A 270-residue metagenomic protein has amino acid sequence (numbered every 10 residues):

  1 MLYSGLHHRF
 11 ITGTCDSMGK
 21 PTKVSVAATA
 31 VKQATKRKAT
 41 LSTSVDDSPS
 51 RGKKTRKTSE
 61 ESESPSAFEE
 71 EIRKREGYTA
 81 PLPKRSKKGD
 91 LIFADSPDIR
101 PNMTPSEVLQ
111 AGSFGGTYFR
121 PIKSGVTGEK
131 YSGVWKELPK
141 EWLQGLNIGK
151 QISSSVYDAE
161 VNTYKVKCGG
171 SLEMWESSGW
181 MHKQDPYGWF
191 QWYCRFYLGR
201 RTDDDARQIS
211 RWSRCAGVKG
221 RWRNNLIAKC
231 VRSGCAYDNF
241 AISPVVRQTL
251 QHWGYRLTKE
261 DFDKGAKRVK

Functional and structural regions predicted by a protein language model:
L2, G19-K20: Context-dependent free N-terminus signature
S4-G5, A30: Intrinsic low-complexity/disordered segments
K20-S59, G199-K270: An intrinsically disordered, low-complexity acidic/polar region
E60-Q184, G188, R200, V218-V245 (+2 more regions): Compositionally biased, intrinsically disordered low-complexity regions enriched for acidic
